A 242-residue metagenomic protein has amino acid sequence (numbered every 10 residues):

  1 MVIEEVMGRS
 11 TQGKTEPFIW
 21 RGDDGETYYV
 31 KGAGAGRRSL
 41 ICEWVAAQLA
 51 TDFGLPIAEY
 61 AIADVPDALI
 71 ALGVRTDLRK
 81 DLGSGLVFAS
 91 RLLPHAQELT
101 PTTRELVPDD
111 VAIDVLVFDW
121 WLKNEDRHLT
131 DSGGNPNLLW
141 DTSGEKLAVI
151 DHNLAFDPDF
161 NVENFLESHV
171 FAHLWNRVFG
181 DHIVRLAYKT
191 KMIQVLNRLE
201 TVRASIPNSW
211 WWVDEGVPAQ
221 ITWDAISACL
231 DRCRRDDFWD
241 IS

Functional and structural regions predicted by a protein language model:
M1-P101, V115-E125, S143-E145, A155: Conserved ATP-binding subdomain of kinase catalytic cores across diverse folds
R38, G133, P158: Active-site-proximal flexible loops/turns
L69-I70, D77, L138, P158 (+1 more regions): Solvent-exposed, non-transmembrane amphipathic alpha-helical segments
Q97-V107, T130-D131: Short, motif-level signal for alpha-helix interfacial/capping segments enriched in acidic residues and aromatics/proline
D109-A112: Conserved catalytic core of the tyrosine transesterase superfamily
N124, L129-W140: Catalytic-loop signature of eukaryotic-like protein kinases
D141, E145-S242: C-terminal catalytic region of ATP-dependent kinase domains
